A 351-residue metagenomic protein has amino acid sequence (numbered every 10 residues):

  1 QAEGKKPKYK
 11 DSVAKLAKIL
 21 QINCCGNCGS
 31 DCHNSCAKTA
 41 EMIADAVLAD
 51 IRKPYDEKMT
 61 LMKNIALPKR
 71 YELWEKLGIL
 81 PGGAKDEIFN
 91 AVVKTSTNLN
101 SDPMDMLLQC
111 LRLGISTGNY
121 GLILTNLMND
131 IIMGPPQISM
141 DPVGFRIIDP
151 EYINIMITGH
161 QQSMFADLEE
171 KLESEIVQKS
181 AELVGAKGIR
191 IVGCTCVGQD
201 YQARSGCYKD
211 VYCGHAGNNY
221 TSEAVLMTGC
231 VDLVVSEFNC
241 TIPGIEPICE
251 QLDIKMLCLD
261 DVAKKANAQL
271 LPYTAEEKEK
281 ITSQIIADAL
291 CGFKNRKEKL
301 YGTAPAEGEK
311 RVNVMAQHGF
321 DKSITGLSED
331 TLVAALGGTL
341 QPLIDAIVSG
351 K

Functional and structural regions predicted by a protein language model:
Q1-K351: Metallocofactor- and cofactor-centric catalytic cores in central/energy metabolism, strongly enriched
